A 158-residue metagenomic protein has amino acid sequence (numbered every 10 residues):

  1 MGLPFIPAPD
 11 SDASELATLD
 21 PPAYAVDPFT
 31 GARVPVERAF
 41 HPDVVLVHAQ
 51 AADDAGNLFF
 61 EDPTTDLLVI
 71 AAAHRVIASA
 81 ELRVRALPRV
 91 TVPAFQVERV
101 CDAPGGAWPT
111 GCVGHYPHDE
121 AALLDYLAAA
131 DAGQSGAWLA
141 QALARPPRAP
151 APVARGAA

Functional and structural regions predicted by a protein language model:
M1-A158: Conserved alpha/beta enzyme-core scaffold
